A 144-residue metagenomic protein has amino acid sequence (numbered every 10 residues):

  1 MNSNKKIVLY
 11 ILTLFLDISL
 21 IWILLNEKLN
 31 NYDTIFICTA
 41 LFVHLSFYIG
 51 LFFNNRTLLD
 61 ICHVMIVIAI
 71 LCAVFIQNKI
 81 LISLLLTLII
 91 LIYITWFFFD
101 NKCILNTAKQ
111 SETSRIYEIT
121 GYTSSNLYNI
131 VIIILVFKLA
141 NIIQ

Functional and structural regions predicted by a protein language model:
M1-L12, T123: N-terminal membrane topogenic signal
T13-D17, D60-C72, S124-F137: Core segments of transmembrane alpha-helices that mediate helix-helix packing or line hydrophobic substrate/ligand
E27-L29, I49-L58, F75-I80: Membrane-interface helix caps and helix-loop-helix hairpins in membrane proteins
L29-T39: Structural signature of hydrophobic alpha-helical transmembrane segments
T39-I49, I89-F99: Alpha-helical transmembrane segments and their membrane-interface exit regions
K79-I90: Interfacial segments of alpha-helical transmembrane regions
F98-R115: Juxtamembrane/interfacial segments flanking transmembrane helices
K138-Q144: Juxtamembrane boundary at the C-terminal end of a transmembrane helix
